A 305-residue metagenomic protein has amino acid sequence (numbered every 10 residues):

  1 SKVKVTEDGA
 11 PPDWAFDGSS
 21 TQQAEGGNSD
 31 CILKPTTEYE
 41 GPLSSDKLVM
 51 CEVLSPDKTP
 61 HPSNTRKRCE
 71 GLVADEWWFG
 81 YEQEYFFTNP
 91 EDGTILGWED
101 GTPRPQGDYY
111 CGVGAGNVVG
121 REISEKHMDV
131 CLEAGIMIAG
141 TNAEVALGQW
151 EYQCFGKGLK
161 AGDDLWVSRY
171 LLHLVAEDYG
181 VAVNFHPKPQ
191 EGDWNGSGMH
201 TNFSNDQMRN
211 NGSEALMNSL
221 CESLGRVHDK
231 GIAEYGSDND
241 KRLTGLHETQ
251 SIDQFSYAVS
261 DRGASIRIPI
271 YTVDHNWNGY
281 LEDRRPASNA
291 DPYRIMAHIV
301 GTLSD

Functional and structural regions predicted by a protein language model:
S1, K160, L171-V183, R209-D305: C-terminal accessory/tail domains of diverse enzymes
S1-A143, G162-V167, V181, I295 (+1 more regions): ATP/Mg2+-dependent ligation/transfer catalytic cores
M50, F86, E151-Q153, A182-N184 (+4 more regions): Structured core elements
C51-L54, Y109-V113, E151-G158, W277-D283: Glycine- and acidic
V53-T59, A115-G116, G156-A161, N205-R209 (+1 more regions): A generic structural motif
E70, E84-F86, M128, R169 (+4 more regions): Short, well-ordered alpha-helical packing segments
E82-L96, A143-F155, H186-Q207: Histidine-centered divalent-metal-coordination microenvironment in nucleic-acid enzymes
G156-V167, E191: Active-site neighborhood of thiol-dependent amide/isopeptide-bond enzymes
